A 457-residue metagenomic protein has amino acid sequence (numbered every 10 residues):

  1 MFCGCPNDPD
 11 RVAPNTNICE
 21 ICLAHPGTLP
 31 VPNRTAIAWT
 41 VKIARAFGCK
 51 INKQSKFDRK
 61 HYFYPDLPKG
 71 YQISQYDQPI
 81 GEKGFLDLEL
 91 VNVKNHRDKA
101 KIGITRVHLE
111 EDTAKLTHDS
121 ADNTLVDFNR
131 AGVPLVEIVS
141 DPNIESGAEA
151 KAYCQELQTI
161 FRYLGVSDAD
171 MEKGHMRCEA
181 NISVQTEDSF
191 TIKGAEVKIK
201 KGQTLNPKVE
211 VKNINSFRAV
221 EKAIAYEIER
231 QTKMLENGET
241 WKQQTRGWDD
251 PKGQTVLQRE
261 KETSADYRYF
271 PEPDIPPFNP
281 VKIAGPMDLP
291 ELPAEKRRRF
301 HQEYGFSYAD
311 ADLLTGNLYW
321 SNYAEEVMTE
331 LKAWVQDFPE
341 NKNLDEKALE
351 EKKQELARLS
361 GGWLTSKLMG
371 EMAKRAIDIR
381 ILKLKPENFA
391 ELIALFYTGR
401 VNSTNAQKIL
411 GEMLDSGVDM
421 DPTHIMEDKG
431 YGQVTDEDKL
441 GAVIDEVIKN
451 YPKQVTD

Functional and structural regions predicted by a protein language model:
M1-P290, Y308, E330-Q336, E340-L356 (+1 more regions): Basic, nucleic-acid-interacting segments
I43, E227, W363, K367-E371 (+3 more regions): Amphipathic alpha-helical segments in well-ordered regions
E149, K352-S360, I381-K385, T398 (+1 more regions): Secondary-structure capping and boundary motifs in well-ordered enzyme cores
F161, I228, T232-L235, L318 (+5 more regions): Alpha-helix capping/termination and helix-coil
G174-E187, H301-T329, E355-K374, L384-F389 (+1 more regions): Core structural elements
A284-D288, E295-R297, E346-K353, F389-V401: Extended, non-catalytic structural segments that build the interaction scaffolds of large macromolecular assemblies
R380-A390, A394, R400-D457: Strongly charged, low-complexity linkers/loops
